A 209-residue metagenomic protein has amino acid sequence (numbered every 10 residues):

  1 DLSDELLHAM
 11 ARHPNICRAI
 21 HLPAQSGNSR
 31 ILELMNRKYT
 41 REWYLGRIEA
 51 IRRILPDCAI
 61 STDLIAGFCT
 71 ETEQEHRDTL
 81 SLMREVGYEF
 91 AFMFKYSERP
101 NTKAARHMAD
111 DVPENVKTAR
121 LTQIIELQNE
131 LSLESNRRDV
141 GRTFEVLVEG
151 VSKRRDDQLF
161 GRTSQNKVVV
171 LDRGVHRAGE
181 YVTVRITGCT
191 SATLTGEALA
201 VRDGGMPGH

Functional and structural regions predicted by a protein language model:
D1-F90, Y96, N101-V116: Conserved non-cysteine loop/helix-boundary elements of the Radical SAM core domain that shape
A104-H209: Terminal RNA-binding accessory module
